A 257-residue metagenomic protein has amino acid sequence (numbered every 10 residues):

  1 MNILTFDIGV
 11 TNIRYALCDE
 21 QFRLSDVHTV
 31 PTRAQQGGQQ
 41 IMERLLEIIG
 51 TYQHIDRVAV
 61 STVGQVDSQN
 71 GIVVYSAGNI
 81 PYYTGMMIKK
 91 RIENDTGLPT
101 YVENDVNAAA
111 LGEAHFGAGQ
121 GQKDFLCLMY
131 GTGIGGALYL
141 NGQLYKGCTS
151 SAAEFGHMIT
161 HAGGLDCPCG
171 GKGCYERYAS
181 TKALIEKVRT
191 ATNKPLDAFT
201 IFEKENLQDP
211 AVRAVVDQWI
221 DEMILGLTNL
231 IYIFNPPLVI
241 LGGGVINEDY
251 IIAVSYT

Functional and structural regions predicted by a protein language model:
N2-Q40, V73-Y75, S150: Short glycine-rich, Thr/Ser-proximal phosphate-binding strand/loop in the N-terminal lobe of ATP-dependent enzymes
I3-D7, R57-A59, F125-M129, G135 (+2 more regions): Short glycine-aspartate micro-motif
A16-F22, Q36-G38, E93, Y101-E103 (+2 more regions): Glycine/GP-enriched mid-protein hinge/lid loop-to-helix segment characteristic of carbohydrate kinases
H28-H54, Y175-R177, A183-Y250: Adenine-nucleotide phosphate-binding core of ATP-dependent small-molecule kinases
P31-R33, R57, P81, A152-E154: A short acidic/small-residue loop/turn micro-motif
G38-L46, R57-V58, Q65-D124, Y250-Y256: Glycine-rich phosphate-binding loop and adjoining helix at the ATP-binding site of ATP-dependent phosphoryl-transfer
V63-V66, G131-G133, V245-I246: Short glycine-rich anion-binding loops that position phosphate/pyrophosphate groups of nucleotides and phosphorylated
